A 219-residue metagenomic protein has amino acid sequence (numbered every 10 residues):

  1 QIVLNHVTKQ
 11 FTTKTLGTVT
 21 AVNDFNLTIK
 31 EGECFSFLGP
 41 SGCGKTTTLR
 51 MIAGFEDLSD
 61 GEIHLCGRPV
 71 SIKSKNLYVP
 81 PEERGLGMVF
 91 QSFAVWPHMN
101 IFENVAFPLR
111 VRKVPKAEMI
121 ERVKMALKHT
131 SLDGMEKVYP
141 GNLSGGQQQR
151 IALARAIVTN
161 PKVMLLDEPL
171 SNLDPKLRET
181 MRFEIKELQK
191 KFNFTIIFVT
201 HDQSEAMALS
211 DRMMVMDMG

Functional and structural regions predicted by a protein language model:
T18-T20: Short coil-to-beta microelement around the adenine-binding A-loop and adjacent beta1/P-loop entry of ABC ATPase
L38-P40: The feature captures the beta-strand-to-loop junction immediately N-terminal to the Walker
T46-T47: Conserved Walker
A53: Helix-to-loop junction immediately C-terminal to a conserved catalytic motif
G61-K73: Conserved ABC transporter NBD signature motif
G85-G87, V95-G219: ABC ATPase nucleotide-binding domains
